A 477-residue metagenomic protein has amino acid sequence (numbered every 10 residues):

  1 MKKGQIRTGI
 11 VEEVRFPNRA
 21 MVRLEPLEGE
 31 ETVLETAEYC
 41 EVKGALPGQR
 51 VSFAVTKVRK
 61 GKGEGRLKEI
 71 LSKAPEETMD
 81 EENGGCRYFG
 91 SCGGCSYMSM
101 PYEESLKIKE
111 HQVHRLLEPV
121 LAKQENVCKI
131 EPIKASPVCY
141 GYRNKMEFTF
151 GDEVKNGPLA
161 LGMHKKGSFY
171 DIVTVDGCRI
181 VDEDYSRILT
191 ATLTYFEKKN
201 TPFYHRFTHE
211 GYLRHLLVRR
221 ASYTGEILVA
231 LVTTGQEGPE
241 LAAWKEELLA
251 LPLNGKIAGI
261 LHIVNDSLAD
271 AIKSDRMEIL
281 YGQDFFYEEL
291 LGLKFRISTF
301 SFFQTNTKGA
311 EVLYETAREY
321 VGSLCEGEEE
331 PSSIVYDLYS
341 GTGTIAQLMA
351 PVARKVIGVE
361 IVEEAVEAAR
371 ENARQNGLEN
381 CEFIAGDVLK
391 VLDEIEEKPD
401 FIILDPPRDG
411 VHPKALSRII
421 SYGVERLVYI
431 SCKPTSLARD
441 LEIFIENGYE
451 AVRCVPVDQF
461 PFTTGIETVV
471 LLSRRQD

Functional and structural regions predicted by a protein language model:
M1-Y88, K166, E382, K390: Terminal RNA-binding accessory module
K2-P17, E25-P26, G238-D477: Rossmann-like S-adenosyl-L-methionine
A20-E25, G162-K166, A230-V232, A369: Short, acidic/hydrophobic/Gly-rich beta-strand patch recurrent on exposed beta strands that often constitutes part
G48, V181, N306: Short, conserved phosphate/pyrophosphate- and ester-handling motifs at nucleotide-, phospho-/glycolipid
A54-V58, T149-E153, R219-Y223, R475: Short beta-strand micro-motifs enriched in acidic
L71-E82, G90-F203, Y223, E237: Extended interfacial segments that mediate partner engagement and assembly in macromolecular machines
E131-V138, R206, H215, R219 (+1 more regions): Short, solvent-exposed loop/turn elements at beta->coil junctions and helix N-caps that rim active or binding pockets
V218, G225-T234, K294-S298: Short, aliphatic-rich beta-strand segments
